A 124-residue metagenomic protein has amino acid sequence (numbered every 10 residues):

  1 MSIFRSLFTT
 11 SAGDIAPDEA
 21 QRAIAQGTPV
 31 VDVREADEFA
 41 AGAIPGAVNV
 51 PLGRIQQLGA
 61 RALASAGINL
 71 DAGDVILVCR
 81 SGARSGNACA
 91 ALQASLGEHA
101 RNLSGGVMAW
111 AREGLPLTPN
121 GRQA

Functional and structural regions predicted by a protein language model:
M1-T28, A36-V75, R84-A124: Rhodanese-like catalytic fold shared by cysteine-dependent sulfurtransferases and DSP/PTP-type phosphatases
V78: Short, surface-exposed ligand- or partner-binding patches at beta-edge/loop junctions that are enriched in aromatics
